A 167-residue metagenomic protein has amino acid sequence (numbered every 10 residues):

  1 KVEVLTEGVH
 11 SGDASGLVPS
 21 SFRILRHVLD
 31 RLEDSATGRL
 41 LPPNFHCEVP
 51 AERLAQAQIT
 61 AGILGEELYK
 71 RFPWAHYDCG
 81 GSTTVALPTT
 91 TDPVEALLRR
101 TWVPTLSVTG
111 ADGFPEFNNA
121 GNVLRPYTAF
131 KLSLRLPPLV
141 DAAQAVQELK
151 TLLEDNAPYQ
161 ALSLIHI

Functional and structural regions predicted by a protein language model:
E3, S11-D112, V140-Q160: Acidic-enriched catalytic cores of C-N bond-cleaving enzymes acting on peptides and small amides
T6-G12, F117-N118: Short small-residue beta-strand/loop micro-motif enriched in glycine and branched aliphatics
L17-V18, N118-P126: Short, solvent-exposed beta-strand/turn "edge" segments of beta-rich domains on protein surfaces
P93-L97, F117-N122: Generic recognition of flexible, low-complexity loop/linker segments
N122-V123, R135-V140: Short, contiguous acidic/charged loop-to-helix segments that flank catalytic cores in large enzymes
T128-F130: Hydrophobic core residues within well-ordered beta-strands of beta-rich domains
I165-I167: Conserved small/polar residues in nucleotide/adenosyl-binding loops
